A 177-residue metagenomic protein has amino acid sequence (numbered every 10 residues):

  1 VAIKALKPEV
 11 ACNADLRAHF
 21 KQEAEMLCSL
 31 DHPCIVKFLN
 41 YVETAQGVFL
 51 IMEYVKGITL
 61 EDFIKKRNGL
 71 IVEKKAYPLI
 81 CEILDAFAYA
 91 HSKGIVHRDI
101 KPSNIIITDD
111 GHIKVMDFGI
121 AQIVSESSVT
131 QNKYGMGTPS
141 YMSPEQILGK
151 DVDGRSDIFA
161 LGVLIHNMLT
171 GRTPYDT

Functional and structural regions predicted by a protein language model:
K7-S29: AlphaC helix of the eukaryotic protein kinase fold
Y41: Activation-segment/catalytic-loop signature of the eukaryotic protein kinase fold
A45-T59: Conserved short submotifs of the Hanks-type protein kinase catalytic core that shape the nucleotide-binding pocket
E61-I71: AlphaC helix of the protein kinase catalytic domain
L79-I80: Activation segment signature within eukaryotic-like protein kinase domains
D85-I95: Protein kinase catalytic-loop region centered on the HRD/HxD motif
